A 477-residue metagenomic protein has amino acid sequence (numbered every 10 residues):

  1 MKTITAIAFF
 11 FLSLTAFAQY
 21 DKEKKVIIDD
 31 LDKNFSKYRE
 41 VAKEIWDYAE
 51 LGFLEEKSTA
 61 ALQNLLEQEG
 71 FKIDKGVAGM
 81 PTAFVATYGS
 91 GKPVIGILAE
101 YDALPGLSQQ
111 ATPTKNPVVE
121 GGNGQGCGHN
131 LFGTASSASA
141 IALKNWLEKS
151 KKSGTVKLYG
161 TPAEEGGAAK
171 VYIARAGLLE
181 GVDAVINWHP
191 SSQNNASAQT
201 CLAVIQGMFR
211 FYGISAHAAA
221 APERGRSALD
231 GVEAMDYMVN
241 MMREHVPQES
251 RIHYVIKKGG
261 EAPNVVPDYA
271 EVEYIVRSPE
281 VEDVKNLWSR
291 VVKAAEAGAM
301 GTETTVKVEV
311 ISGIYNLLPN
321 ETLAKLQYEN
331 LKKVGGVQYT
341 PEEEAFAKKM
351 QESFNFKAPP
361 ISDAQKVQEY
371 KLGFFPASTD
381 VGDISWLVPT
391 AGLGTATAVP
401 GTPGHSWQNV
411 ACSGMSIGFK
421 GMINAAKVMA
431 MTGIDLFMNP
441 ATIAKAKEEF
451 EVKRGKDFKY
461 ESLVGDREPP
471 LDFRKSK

Functional and structural regions predicted by a protein language model:
M1-Y20: Bacterial Sec-dependent N-terminal signal peptides
Q19-Q125, T134-T155: Acidic/His- and Gly-rich active-site-bordering loop/insert found across diverse amide/peptide-bond hydrolases
D30, N34, V41-E44, Y48 (+10 more regions): Structured segments of extracytoplasmic/periplasmic soluble domains in secreted or envelope-associated proteins
I45, A86, I97, H129 (+9 more regions): Divalent metal-coordination and catalytic microenvironments
D102-K115, T200-R210, A398-S406: Acidic-glycine-rich active-site phosphate/pyrophosphate-binding loop
T112-G126, Y212-A216, Q365-Q368, S406-M415: Glycine/charged-rich beta-loop-alpha catalytic/anionic-binding loops adjacent to active sites
K115-G124, N130-L131, L147-P267, R277: Histidine/acidic-residue-rich, glycine-tolerant segments that coordinate divalent metal ions
E233-K477: Metal-dependent amide/peptide-bond hydrolase catalytic core, centered on the "pita-bread" metallohydrolase fold
